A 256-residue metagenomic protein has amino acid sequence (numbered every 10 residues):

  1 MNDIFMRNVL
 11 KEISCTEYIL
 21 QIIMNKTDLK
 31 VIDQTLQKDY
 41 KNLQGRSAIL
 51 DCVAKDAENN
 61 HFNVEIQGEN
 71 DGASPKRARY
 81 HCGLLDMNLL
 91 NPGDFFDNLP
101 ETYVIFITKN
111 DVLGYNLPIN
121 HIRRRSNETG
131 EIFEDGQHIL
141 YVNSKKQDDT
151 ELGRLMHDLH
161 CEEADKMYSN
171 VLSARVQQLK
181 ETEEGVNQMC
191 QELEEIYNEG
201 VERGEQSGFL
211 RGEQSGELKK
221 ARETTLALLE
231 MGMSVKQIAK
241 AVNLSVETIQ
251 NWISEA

Functional and structural regions predicted by a protein language model:
M1-A256: Elongated, amphipathic alpha-helical interaction scaffolds
